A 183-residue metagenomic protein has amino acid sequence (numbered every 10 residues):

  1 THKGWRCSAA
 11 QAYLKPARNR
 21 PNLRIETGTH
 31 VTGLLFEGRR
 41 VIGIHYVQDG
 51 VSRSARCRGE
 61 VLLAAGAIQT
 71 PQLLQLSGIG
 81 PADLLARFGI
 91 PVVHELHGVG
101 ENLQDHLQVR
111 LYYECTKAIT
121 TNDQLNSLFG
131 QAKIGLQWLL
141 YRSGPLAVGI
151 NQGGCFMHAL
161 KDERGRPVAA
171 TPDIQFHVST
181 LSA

Functional and structural regions predicted by a protein language model:
T1-V41, H45-V47, R110-G135: Conserved redox-cofactor binding core of oxidoreductases
E26-T27, L63, V92-E95: General beta-strand structural signal in soluble alpha/beta enzymes
G50-I68: Core beta-strand elements of the Rossmann-like FAD/NAD(P) dinucleotide-binding domain in flavoenzyme oxidoreductases
E60, A67-P81: Alpha-helical support elements that line or immediately flank enzyme active sites and cofactor-binding pockets
P71, P81-A183: Mid-to-C-terminal "cap/lid" subdomains and adjacent gly/pro-rich loops that border and regulate access to redox
